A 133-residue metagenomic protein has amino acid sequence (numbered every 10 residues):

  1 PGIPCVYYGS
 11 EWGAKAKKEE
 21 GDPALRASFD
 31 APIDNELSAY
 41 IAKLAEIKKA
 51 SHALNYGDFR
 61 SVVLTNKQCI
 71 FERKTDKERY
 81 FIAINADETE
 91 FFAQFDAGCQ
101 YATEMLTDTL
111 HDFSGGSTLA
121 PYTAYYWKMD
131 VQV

Functional and structural regions predicted by a protein language model:
P1-V133: Carbohydrate-interacting/catalytic domains
